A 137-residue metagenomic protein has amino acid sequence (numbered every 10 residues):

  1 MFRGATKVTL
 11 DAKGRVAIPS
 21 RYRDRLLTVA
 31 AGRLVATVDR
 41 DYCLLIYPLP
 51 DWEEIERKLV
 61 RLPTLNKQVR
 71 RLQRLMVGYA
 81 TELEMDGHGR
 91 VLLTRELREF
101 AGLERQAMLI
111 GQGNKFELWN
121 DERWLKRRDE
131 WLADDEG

Functional and structural regions predicted by a protein language model:
M1-T6, A12-K13, Y22-L83, G87-H88 (+1 more regions): Flexible "stalk/tail and boundary" regions
